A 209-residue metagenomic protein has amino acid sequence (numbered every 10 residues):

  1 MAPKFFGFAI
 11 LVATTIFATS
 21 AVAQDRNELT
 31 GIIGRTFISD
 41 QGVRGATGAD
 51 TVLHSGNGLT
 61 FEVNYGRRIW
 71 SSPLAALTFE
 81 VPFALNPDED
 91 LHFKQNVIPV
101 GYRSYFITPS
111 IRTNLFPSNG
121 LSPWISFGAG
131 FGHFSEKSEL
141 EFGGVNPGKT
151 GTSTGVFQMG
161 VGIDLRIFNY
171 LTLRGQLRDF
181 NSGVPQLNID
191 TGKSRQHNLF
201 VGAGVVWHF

Functional and structural regions predicted by a protein language model:
M1-R26: Cleavable N-terminal export/targeting peptides
A21-I69, F200-F209: Short glycine/proline- and aromatic-enriched beta-strand/turn motifs that initiate or cap beta-hairpins
D25, G42, A49, R166-F209: Predominantly the C-terminal beta-signal and adjacent terminal strand-loop region of outer-membrane beta-barrel
N27, S72-L77, N119-L121, L165-L173: Repeated loop/turn-to-beta-strand initiation elements of outer-membrane beta-barrel proteins
L29-R35, F79-L85, I125-F131, I163 (+1 more regions): Transmembrane beta-barrel strands of outer-membrane/channel proteins
Q41-G48, D90-V97, S135-V145, P185-G192: Outer-membrane beta-barrel translocator domains and adjoining extracellular loop/strand segments of Gram-negative
D50-N57, V97-R103, V145-S153, T191-N198: Replace "Gram-negative outer membrane beta-barrel proteins" with "bacterial and organellar outer membrane beta-barrel
L59-E141, N198-F209: Gram-negative (and chloroplast) outer-membrane scaffold detector with strong preference for beta-barrel transmembrane
